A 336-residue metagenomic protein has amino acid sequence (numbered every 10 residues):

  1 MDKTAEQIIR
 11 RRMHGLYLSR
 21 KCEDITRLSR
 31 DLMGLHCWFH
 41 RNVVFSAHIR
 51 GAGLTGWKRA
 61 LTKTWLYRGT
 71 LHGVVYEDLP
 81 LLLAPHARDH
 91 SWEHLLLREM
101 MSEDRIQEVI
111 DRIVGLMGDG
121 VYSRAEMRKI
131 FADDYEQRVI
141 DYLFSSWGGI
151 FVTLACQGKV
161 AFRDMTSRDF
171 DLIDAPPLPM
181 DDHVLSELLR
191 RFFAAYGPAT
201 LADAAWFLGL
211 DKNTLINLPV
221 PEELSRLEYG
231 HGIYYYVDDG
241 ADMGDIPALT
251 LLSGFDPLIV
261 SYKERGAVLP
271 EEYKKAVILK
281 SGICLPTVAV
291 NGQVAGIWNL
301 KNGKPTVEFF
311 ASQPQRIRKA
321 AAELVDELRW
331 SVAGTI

Functional and structural regions predicted by a protein language model:
M1-I130, E136-Q137: Phosphate-backbone binding and catalysis cores of DNA-processing enzymes
K58-L71, C156-M165, E223-Y229, G296-W298: A short, conserved structural fragment
L83-L97, A175-G197, L249-S253, L258-V260: Short, amphipathic alpha-helical interaction segments positioned at domain boundaries
R124-A132, L201-A205, G292: A short acidic, leucine-rich amphipathic alpha-helix
I140-L215: Loop-centered beta-sheet repeat module
A194-M243: Anionic-ligand-binding alpha/beta catalytic cores of soluble enzymes and soluble regulatory domains that recognize
E223-E272: Non-catalytic regulatory appendages
E271, V277-I283, T287-I336: Glycine-rich, small/acidic residue-mixed loop/short-helix segments
